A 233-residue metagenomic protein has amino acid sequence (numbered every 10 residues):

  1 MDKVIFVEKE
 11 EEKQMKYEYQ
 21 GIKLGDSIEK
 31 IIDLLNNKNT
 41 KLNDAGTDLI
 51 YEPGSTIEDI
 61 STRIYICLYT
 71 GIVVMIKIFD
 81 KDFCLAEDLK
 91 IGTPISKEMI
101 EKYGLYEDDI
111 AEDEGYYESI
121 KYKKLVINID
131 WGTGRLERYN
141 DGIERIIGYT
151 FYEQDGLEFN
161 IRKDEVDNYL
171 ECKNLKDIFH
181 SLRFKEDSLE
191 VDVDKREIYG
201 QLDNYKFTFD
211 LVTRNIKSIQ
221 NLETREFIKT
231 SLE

Functional and structural regions predicted by a protein language model:
M1-D194, L202-D203, T213, S218-E233: Short helix/turn-capping signatures at newly exposed starts of structured segments
